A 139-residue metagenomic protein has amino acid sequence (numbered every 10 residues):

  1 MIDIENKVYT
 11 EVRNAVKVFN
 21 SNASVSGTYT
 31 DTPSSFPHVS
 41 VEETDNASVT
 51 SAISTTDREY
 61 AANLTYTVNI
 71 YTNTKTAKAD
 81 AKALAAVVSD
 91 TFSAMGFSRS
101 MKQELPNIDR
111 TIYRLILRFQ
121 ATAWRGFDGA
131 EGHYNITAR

Functional and structural regions predicted by a protein language model:
M1-I53, T76: Small/polar-rich, solvent-exposed N-terminal microdomains that initiate assembly or binding
M1-Y9, N46-T55, E59-A61, M95 (+1 more regions): Short, charged interaction patches at domain edges and termini
E5-K17, A83-G96: Amphipathic alpha-helical segments
N22, S40, E59, Y71 (+1 more regions): Intrinsic disorder/low-complexity detector
T28-Y29, V41-T44, A61-Y66, S93: Short amphipathic alpha-helical segments, especially helix-boundary/capping motifs
S34-H38, A61-T65, V87: Short connector loops at helix/strand junctions that flank enzyme active sites, especially segments positioning acidic
E42, T67-Y71, R118-T122: Residue-level recognition of well-ordered beta-strand positions that form the cores of beta-sheet-rich folds across
T65-S89: Mid-chain, well-packed structural core segment of small domains
